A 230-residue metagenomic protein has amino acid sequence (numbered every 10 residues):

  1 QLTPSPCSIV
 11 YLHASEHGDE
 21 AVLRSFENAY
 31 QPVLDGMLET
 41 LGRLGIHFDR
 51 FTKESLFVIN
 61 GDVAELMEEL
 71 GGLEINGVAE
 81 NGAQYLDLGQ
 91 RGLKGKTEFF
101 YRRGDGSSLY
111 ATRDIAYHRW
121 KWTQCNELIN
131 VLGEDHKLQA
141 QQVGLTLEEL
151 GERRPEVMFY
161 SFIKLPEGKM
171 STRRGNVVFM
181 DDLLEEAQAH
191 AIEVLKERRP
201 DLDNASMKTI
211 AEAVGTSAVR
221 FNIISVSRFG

Functional and structural regions predicted by a protein language model:
Q1-G230: NTP-dependent nucleotidyl-transfer catalytic core
